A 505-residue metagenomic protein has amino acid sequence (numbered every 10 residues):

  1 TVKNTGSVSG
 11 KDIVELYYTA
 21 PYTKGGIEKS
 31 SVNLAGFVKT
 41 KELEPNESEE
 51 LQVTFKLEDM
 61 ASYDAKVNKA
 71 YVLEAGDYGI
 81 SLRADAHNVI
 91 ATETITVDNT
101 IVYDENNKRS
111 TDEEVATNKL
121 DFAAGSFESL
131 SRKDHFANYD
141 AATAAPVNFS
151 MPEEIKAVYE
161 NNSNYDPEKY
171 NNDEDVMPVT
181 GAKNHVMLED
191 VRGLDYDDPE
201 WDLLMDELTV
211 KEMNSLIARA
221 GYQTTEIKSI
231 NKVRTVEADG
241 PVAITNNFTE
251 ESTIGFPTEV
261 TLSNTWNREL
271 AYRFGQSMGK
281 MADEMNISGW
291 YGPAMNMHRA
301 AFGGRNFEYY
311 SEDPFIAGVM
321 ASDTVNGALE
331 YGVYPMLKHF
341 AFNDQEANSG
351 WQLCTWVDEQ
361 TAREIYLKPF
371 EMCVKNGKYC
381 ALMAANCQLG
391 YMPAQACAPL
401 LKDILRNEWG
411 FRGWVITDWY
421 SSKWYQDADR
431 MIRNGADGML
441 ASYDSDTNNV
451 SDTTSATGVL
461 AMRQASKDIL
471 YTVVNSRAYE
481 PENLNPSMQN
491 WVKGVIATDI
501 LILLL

Functional and structural regions predicted by a protein language model:
T1-D64, Y71-H87, R109-L505: Glycoside hydrolase catalytic-domain context in secreted enzymes
N88-S110: Short beta-strand elements
